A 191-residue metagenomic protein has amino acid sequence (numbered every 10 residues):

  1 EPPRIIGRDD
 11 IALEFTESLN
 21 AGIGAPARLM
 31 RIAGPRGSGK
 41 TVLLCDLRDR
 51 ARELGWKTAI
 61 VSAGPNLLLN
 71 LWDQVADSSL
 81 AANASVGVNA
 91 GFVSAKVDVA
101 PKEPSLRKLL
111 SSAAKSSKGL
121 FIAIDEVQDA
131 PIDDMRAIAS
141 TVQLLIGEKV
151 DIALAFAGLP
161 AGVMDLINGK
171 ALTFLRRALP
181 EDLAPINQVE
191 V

Functional and structural regions predicted by a protein language model:
E1-R28, D73-D77, G147: A short, basic N-terminal segment
P26-D46: Walker A/P-loop nucleotide-binding motif
A27-R31, K57-T58, G119-F121, A153: Residue-level preference for the first positions of well-ordered beta-strands
R48-L67: Conserved catalytic segments around the Walker B and adjacent sensor/switch elements of P-loop NTPase domains
L68-L69, N89-A113: Short glycine-rich substrate-engagement loop in P-loop NTPases that contacts/grips substrate
P101-A171: Conserved Walker B catalytic segment
N168-A184: A short helix-turn-beta junction within AAA+ P-loop NTPase domains corresponding to the substrate/partner-engaging
L183-V191: Conserved small helical "lid"/interfacial subdomain of P-loop NTPases
